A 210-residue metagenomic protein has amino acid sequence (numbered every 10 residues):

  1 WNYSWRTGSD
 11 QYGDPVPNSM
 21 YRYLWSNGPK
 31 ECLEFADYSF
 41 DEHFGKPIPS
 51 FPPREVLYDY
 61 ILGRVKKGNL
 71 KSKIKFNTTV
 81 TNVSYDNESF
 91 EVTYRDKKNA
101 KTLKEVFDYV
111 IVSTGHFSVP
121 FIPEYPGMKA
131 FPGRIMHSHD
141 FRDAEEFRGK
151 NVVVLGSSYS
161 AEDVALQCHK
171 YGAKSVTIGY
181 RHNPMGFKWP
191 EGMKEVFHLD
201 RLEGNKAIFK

Functional and structural regions predicted by a protein language model:
N2-G63: Glycine-rich active-site loop/strand segments that organize a redox cofactor
S4, Y60-K67, T79, V110-S113 (+1 more regions): Alpha-helical recognition domains of nuclear gene-regulatory proteins
R6, L62, K66-L70, K97 (+3 more regions): Short amphipathic alpha-helices and their capping/turn residues within compact interaction modules
D10, V83, V119-P120, A161 (+1 more regions): Flexible, glycine-rich phosphate/dinucleotide-binding loops and adjacent beta-alpha linkers at cofactor/substrate
F40-H43, P53, L57, V112-G172 (+3 more regions): Glycine-rich dinucleotide-binding loop and its adjacent helix/turn
K71, T78, N82, L166-K210: A Rossmann-like FAD-binding core segment of flavoenzymes
K71-F147: FAD-binding core/adjacent interface of flavoenzyme oxidoreductases
D108, K150, K210: Conserved acidic residues
